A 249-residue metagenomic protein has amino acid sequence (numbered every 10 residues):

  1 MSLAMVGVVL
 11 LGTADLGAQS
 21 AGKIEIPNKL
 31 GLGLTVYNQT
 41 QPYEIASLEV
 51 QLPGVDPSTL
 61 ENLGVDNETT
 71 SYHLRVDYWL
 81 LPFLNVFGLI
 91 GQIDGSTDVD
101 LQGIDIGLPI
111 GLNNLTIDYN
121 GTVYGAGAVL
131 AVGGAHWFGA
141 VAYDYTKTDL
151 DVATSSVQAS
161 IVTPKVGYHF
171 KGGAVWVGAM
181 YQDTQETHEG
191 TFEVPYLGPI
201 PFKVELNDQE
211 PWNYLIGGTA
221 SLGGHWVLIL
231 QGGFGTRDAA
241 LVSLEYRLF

Functional and structural regions predicted by a protein language model:
D15-Y78, G88: Short glycine/proline- and aromatic-enriched beta-strand/turn motifs that initiate or cap beta-hairpins
I26-L32, P82-L84, A135-G139, S160 (+4 more regions): Outer-envelope beta-barrel architecture signal
N28, E68-Y72, Q102, D118-Y124 (+4 more regions): Residues that define the transmembrane beta-barrel architecture of outer-membrane proteins
L34, L74-P82, G88, A126-V132 (+5 more regions): Residues on the lipid-exposed face of transmembrane beta-strands in outer-membrane beta-barrel proteins
V36-P42, I90-S96, V132-H136, Y143-D149 (+4 more regions): Transmembrane beta-strands of outer-membrane beta-barrel pores
E49, V132, H136, D144-L222: Outer-membrane beta-barrel transmembrane domain signature
L52-D100, G121-G125, V132-F138, Y143-T148: Glycine- and aromatic-enriched membrane insertion/assembly motifs of diderm outer-membrane and organelle channel
S58-N62, I110-T116, K147-A153, I200-E205 (+1 more regions): Extracellular loop and loop/strand-boundary signature of outer-membrane beta-barrel proteins
